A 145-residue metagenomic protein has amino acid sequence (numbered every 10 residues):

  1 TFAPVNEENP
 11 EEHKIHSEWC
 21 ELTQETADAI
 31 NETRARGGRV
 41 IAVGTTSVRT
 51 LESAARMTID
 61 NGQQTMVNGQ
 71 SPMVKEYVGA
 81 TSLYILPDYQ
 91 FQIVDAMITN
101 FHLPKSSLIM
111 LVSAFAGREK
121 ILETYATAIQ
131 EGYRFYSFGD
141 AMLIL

Functional and structural regions predicted by a protein language model:
T1-L145: Surface-exposed, charge/polar-rich loops and edge strands
